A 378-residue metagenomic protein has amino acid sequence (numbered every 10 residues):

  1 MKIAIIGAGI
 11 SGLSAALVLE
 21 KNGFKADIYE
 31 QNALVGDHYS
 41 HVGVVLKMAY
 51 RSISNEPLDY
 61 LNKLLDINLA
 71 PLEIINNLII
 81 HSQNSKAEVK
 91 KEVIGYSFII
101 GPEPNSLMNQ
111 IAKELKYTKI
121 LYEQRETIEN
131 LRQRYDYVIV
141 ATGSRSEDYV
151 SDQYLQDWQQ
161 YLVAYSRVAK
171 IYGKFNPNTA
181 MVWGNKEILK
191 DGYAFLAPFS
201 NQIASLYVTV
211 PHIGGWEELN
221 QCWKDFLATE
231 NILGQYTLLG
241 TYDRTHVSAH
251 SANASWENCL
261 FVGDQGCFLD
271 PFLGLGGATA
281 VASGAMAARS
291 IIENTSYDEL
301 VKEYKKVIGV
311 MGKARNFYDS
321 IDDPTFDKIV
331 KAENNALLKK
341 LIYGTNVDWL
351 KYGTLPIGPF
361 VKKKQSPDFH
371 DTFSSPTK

Functional and structural regions predicted by a protein language model:
K2-I28: N-terminal Rossmann-like FAD-binding beta1-loop-alpha1 element of flavoenzymes
I6, I139-A141, F261: Redox-cofactor binding/interface segments in oxidoreductases and associated redox assembly factors
S11, L34, R145: Conserved Rossmann-like nucleotide-cofactor binding loop
I28-A33, D264: Conserved acidic E/D residue at the C-terminus of a beta-strand in Rossmann-like folds
Q31-Q83: N-terminal FAD cofactor-binding segment of flavoenzymes
N105-E230: Predominantly flavin-linked oxidoreductase catalytic cores and closely associated redox partners
G214-S290: FAD/FMN-dependent oxidoreductases across multiple families
I292-K378: C-terminal helical "tail/cap" subdomain of flavin- and related membrane-associated enzymes
